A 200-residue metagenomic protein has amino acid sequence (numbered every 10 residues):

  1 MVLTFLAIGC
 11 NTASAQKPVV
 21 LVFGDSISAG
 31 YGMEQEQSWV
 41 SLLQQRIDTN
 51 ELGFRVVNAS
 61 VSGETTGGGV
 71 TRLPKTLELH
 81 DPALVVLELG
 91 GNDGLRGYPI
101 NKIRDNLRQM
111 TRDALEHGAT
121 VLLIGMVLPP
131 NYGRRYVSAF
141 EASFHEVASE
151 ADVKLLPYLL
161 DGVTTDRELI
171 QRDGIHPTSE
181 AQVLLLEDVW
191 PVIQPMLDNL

Functional and structural regions predicted by a protein language model:
M1-G9: Bacterial N-terminal signal peptides
V2, F23, I27, V57 (+2 more regions): General secondary-structure edge motif
A13-S62, R72-D81: Serine-esterase "nucleophile elbow" of acetyl-processing enzymes
L52, G68-L200: Alpha-helical cap/lid subdomain in secreted, periplasmic, or secretory-pathway luminal O-acyl-processing enzymes
G63-G67: Acidic-and-aromatic substrate-binding clefts and catalytic sites of carbohydrate-active enzymes
